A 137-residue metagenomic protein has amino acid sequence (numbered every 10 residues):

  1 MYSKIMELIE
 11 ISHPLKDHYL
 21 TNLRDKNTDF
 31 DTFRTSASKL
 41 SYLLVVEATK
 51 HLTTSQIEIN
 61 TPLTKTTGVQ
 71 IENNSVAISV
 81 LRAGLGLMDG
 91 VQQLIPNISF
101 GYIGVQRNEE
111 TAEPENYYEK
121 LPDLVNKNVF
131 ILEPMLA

Functional and structural regions predicted by a protein language model:
M1-A137: PRPP-associated nucleotide enzymes
